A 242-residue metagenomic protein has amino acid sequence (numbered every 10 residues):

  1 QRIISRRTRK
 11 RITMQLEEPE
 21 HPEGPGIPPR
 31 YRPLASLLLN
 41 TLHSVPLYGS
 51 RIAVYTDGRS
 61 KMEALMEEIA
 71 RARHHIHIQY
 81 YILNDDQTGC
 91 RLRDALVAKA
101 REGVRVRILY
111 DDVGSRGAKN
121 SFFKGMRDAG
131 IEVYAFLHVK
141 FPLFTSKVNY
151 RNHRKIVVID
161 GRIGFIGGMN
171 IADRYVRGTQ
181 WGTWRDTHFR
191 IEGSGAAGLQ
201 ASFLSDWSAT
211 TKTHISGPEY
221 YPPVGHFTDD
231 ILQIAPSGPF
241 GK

Functional and structural regions predicted by a protein language model:
Q1-K242: N-terminal localization/anchoring segments of enzymes in phospholipid and broader phosphate metabolism
